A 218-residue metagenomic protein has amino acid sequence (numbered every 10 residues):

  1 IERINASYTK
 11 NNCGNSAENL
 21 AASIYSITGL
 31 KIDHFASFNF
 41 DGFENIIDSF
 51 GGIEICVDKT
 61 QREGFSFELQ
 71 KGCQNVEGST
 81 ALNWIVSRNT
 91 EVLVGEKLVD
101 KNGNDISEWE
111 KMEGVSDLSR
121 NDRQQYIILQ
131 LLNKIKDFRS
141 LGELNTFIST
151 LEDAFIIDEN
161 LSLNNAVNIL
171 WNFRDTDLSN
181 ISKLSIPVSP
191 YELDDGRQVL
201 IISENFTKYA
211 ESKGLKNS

Functional and structural regions predicted by a protein language model:
I1-S218: Non-catalytic, solvent-exposed segments at the cell envelope interface
